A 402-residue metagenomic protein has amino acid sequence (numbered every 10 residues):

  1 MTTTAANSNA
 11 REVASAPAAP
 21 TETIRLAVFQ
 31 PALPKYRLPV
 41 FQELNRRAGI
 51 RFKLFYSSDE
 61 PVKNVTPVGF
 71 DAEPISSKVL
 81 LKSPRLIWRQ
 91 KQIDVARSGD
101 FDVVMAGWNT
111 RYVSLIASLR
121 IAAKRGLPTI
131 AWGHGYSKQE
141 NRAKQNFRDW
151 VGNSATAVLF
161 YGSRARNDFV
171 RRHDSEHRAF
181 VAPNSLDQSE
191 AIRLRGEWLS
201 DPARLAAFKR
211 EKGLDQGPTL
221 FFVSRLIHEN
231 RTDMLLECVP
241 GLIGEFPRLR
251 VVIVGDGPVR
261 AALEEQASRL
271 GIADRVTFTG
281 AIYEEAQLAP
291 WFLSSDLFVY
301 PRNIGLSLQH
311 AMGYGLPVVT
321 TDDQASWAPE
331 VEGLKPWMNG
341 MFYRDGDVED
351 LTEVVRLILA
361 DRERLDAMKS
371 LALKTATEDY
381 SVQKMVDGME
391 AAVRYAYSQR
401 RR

Functional and structural regions predicted by a protein language model:
T23, V254, A261-I282: Nucleotide-activated donor-binding/catalytic signature segment of Leloir-type glycosyltransferases, i.e., the conserved
R111-V113, L127-N146, S154-A157: A short, histidine- and acid-enriched strand-loop-helix "catalytic/donor-clamping" loop that lines the nucleotide-sugar
N153-A207, L214-D215, V276, Y397: Donor nucleotide-sugar binding/catalytic pocket of nucleotide-sugar-dependent glycosyltransferases
A203, A207-N230, L236-V239: Conserved donor-binding/catalytic core segment of Leloir-type glycosyltransferases
K212, A328-R356, R362-R364: Change "using UDP/GDP/dTDP sugars" to "using nucleotide sugars
R248, R275, D350, L357 (+1 more regions): A short, well-ordered alpha-helix in the C-terminal region of glycosyltransferases
P290-N303, L316-P317: Acidic donor-binding loop of glycosyltransferase active sites
P317-S326, M341: Short hydrophobic beta-strand element within catalytic cores of glycosyltransferases and related nucleotide-activated
